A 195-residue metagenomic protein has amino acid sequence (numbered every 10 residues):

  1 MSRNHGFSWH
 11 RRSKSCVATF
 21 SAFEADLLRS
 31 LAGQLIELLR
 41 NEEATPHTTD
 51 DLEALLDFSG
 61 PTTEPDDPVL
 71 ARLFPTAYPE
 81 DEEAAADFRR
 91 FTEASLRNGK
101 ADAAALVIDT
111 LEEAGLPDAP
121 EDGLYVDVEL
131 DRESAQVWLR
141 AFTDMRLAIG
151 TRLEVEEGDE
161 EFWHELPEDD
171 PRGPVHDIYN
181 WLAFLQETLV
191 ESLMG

Functional and structural regions predicted by a protein language model:
S2-E129, E133-G195: Charged, alpha-helix-forming regions
